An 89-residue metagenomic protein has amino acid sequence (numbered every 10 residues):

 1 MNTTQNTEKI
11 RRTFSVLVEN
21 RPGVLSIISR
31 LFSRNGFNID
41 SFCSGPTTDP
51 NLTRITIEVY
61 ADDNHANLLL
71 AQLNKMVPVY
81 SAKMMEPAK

Functional and structural regions predicted by a protein language model:
M1-K89: A conserved regulatory-domain signal marking ACT and ACT-like small-molecule sensing domains and adjacent regulatory
